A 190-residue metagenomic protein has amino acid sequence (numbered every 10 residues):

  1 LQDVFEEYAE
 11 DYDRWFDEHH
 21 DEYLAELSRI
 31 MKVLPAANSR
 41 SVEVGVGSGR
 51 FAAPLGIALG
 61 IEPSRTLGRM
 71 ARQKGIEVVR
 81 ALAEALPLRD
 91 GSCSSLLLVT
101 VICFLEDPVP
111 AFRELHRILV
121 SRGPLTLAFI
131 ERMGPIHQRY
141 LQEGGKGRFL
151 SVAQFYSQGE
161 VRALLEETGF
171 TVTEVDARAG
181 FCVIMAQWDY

Functional and structural regions predicted by a protein language model:
L1-A36, R50-F51, M133: Conserved class I S-adenosyl-L-methionine
V42-A85: Class I SAM-dependent methyltransferase SAM/SAH-binding core
L97: A conserved beta-strand element that flanks and buttresses the S-adenosyl-L-methionine
T100-C103: Short catalytic micro-motifs in class I SAM-dependent methyltransferases
V109-S121: A short glycine-rich, Lys/Arg-flanked "PGG" loop and its adjoining helix->strand segment in the class I
T126-V152: Conserved class I S-adenosyl-L-methionine
V152-T168: Short alpha-helix
A177-Y190: Core SAM-dependent methyltransferase catalytic element
